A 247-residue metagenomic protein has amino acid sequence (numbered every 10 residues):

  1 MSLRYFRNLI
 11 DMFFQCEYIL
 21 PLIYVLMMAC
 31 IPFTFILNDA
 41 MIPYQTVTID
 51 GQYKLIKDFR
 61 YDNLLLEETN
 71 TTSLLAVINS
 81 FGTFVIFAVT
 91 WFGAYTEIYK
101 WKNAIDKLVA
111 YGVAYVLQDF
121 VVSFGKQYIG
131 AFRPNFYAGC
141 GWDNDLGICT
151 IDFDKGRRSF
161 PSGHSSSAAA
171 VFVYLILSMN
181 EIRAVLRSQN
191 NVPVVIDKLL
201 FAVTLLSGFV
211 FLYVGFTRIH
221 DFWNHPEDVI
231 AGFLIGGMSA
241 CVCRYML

Functional and structural regions predicted by a protein language model:
M1-L26, F87-L117, I176-F209, F216 (+1 more regions): Helix-loop boundary elements of multi-pass alpha-helical membrane proteins
M1-Y99, I105-D106, F124-K155: N-terminal transmembrane-helix/juxtamembrane module of multi-pass inner/ER membrane proteins
I19, I42, N70-G82, I98-K102 (+7 more regions): Amphipathic alpha-helical protein-protein interaction segments
L20, Y53-E68, Y115-D119, Y137 (+5 more regions): Aromatic-enriched hydrophobic runs in primary sequence
Y24, P32, N38-D39, Q118-D119 (+5 more regions): Functionally constrained cores in energy, signaling, and assembly domains
A110-A114, Q118, V122, G232 (+2 more regions): Alpha-helical transmembrane segments in multi-pass membrane proteins
V121, G125, I129-G130, A170-F172 (+1 more regions): Active-site-flanking alpha-helical
G141-L247: Membrane-embedded catalytic cores of phosphoryl/pyrophosphoryl-handling enzymes
